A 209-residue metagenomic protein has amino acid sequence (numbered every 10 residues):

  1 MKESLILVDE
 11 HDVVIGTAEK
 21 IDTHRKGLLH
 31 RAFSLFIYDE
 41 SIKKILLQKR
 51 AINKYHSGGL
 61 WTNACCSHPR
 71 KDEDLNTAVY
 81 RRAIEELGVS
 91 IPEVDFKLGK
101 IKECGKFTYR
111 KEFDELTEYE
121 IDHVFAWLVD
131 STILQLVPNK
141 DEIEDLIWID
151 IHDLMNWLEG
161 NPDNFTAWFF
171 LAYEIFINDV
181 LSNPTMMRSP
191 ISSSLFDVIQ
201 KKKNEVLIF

Functional and structural regions predicted by a protein language model:
M1-I42: Acidic, metal-coordinating catalytic segment for phosphate/diphosphate chemistry, firing primarily on the Nudix
E3, R31-F33, C65, E103 (+1 more regions): Residues that flank catalytic or metal-binding motifs in active/ligand-binding sites
E10, R50, I151: Residues immediately flanking
E19-I21, G59, E103-E112, L116-F209: Nudix hydrolase/Nudix homology domain
D22-F33, I42-V89: Conserved Nudix-box catalytic region and its N-terminal flanking loop in Nudix hydrolases and closely related
H30, F96-L98, E120: Short gly/pro-enriched beta-turn/loop segments at secondary-structure junctions
I84-P92, D130, L134: Alpha-helix capping at helix-to-loop junctions
I91-G105: A short coil-to-beta-strand element that immediately follows conserved catalytic motifs
